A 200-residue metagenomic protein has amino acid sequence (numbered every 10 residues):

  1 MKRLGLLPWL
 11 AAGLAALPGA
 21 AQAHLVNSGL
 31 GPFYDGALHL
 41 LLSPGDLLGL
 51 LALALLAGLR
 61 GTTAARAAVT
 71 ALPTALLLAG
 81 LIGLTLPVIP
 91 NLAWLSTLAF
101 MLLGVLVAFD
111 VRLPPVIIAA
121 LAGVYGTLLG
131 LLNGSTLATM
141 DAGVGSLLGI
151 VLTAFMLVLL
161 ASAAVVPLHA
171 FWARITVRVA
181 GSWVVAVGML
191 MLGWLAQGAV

Functional and structural regions predicted by a protein language model:
K2-V200: Membrane metalloprotein/metal-transporter helix-bundle signature
